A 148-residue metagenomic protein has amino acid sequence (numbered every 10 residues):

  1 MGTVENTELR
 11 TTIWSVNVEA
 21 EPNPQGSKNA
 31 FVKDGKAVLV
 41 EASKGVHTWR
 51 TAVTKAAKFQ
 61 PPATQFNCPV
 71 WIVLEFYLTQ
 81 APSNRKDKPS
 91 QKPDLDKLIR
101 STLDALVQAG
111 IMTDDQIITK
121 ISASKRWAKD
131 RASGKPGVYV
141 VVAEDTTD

Functional and structural regions predicted by a protein language model:
M1-D148: Acidic, proline/glycine-enriched N-terminal capping motif
